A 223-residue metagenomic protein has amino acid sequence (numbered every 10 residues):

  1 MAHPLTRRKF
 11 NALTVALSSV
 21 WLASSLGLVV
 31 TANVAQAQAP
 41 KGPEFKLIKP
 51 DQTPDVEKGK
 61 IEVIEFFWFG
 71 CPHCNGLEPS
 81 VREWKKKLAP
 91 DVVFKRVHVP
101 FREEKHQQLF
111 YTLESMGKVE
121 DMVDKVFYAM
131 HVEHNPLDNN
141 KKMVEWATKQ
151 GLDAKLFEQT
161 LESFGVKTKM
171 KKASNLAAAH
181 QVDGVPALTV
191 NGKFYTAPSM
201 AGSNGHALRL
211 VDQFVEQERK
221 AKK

Functional and structural regions predicted by a protein language model:
A2-E103, E216-K223: Extracytoplasmic thiol/disulfide redox context detector
L5, K9, K149-K223: C-terminal cap of thioredoxin/glutaredoxin-like
Q38-I48, N135, N140-K141, L210: Periplasmic c-type cytochrome electron-transfer domains
F67-G70, V81, K85-L88, L113-G117 (+6 more regions): Sec/Tat-exported extracytoplasmic proteins
G70-H73, P100-E104, Y128-E133, S163-V166 (+1 more regions): Solvent-exposed loop/turn segments at secondary-structure junctions within structured extracellular/periplasmic domains
E78-K85, H106-F110, V123, N140 (+4 more regions): Extracytoplasmic/secreted envelope proteins and their assembly/folding machinery, especially bacterial periplasmic
K87-M116, E120-A147: Structural microenvironment flanking redox-active thiols in thiol-disulfide oxidoreductases
